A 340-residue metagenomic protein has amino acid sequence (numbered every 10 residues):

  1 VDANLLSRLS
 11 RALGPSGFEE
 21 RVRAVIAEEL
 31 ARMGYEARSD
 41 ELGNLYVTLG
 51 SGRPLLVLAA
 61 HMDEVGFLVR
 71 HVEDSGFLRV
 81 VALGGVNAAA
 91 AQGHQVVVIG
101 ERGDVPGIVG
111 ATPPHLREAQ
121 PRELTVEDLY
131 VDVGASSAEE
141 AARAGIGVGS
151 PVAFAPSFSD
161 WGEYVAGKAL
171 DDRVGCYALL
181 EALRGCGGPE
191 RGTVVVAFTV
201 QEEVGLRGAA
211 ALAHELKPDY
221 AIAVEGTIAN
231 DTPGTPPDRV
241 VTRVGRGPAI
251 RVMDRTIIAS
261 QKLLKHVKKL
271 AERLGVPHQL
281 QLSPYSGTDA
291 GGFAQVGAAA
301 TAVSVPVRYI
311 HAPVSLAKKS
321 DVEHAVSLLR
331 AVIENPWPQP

Functional and structural regions predicted by a protein language model:
V1-P340: N-terminal hydrophobic/helix-forming segments and targeting peptides
